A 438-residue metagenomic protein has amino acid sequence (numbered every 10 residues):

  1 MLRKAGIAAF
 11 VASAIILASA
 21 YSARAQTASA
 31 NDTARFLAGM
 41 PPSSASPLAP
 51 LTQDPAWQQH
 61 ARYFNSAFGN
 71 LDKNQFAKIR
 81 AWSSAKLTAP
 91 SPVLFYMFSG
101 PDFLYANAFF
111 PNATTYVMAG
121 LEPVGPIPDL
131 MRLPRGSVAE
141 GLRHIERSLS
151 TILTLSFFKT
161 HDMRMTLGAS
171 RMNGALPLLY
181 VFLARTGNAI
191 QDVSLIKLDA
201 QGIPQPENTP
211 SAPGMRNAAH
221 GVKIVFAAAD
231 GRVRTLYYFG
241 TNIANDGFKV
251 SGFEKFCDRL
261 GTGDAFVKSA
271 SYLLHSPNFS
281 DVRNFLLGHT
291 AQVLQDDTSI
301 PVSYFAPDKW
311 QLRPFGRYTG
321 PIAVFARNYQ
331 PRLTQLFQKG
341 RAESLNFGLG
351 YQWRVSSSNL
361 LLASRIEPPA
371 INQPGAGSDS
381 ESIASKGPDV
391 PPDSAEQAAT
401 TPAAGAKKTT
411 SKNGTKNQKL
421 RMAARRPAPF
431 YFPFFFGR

Functional and structural regions predicted by a protein language model:
M1-K4: N-terminal secretory signal peptides that target proteins for export/translocation
A8-A18: Bacterial N-terminal signal peptides
Y21-A25: Sec/Tat signal peptide C-region and signal peptidase I cleavage site
Q26-S150, T235-A423, F430-G437: Non-globular targeting/processing and membrane-anchoring segments
S83-K86, L183-G187: Sec/Tat-exported extracytoplasmic proteins
S99-F110, V117-A119, L155-P177: Short, thiol/selenol-centered motifs that function as redox-active sites or metal-ligating centers
S150-N173, A184-H289: Mature extracytoplasmic/lumenal regions of exported proteins
L179-V181: Thiamine diphosphate
